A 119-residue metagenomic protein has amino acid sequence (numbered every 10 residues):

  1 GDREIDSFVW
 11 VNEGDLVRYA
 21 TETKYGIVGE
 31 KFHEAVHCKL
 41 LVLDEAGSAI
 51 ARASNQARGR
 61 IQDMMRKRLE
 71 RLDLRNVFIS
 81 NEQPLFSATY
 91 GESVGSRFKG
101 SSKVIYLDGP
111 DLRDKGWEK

Functional and structural regions predicted by a protein language model:
D2-L40: AAA+/P-loop NTPase substrate/partner-engagement loops
I5, L16-T23, S48-K119: Replace "adjacent to P-loop NTPase cores in ATP/GTP-dependent enzymes" with "adjacent to NTP-binding cores
C38-V42, R75-V77: Hydrophobic beta-strand segments of well-ordered beta-sheets in folded domains
D44-A46: Walker B catalytic acidic pair
